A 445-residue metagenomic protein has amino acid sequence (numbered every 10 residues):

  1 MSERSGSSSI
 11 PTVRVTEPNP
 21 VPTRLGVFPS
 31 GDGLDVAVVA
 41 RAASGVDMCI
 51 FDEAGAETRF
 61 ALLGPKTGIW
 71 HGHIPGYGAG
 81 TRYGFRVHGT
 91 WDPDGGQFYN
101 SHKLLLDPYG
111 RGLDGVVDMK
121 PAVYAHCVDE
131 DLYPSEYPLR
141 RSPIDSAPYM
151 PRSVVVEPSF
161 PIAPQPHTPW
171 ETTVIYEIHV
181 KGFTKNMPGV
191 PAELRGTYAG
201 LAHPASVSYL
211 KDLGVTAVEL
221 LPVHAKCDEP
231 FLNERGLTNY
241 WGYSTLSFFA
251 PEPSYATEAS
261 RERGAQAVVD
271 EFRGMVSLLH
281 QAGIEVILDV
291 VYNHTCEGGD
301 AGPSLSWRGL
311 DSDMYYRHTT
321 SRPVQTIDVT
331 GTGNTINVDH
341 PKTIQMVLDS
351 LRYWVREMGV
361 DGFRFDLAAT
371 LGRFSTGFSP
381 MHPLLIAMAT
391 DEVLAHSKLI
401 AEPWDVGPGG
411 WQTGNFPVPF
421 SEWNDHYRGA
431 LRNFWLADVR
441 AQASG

Functional and structural regions predicted by a protein language model:
E3-E262: N-terminal structural segment of carbohydrate-active enzymes
D107, E157-P158, H203, H340 (+3 more regions): Polar helix-capping/helix-linker motif
V128-S142, E258-V269, A301-G302, S321-T326 (+2 more regions): Intrinsically disordered, low-complexity coil segments
H167, H179-V360, L367-T390: Substrate-binding/active-site clefts of carbohydrate-active enzymes
I175, I287, R364, I400: Generic enzyme active-site microenvironment
C227, G236-L237, Y243, G309 (+2 more regions): Active-site-proximal helices and loops of the catalytic beta/alpha 8
